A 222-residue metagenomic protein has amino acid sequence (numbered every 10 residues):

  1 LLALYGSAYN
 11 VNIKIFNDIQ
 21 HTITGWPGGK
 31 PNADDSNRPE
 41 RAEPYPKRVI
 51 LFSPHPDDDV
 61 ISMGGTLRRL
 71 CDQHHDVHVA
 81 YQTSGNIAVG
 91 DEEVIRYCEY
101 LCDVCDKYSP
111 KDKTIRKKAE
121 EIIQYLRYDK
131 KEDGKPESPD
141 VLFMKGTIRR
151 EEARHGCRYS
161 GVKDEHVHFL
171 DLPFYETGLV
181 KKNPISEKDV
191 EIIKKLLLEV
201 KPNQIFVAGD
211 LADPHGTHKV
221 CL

Functional and structural regions predicted by a protein language model:
L1-P56, V60-L222: Active-site beta-strand->loop->alpha-helix modules in alpha/beta enzyme cores, enriched in Gly/His/Asp(Glu)
